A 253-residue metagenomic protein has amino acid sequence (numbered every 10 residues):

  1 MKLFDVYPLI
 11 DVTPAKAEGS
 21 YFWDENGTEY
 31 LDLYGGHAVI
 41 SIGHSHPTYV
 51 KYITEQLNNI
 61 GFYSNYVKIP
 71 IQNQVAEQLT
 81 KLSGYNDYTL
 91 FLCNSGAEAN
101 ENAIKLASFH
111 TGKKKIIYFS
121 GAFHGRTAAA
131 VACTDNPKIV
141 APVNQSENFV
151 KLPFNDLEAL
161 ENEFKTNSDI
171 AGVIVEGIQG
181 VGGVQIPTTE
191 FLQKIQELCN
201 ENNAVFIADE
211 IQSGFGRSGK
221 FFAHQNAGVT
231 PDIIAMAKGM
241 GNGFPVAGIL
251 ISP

Functional and structural regions predicted by a protein language model:
M1-E18, Q78: Active-site-adjacent loop/helix segments that line or gate small-molecule/cofactor pockets in enzymes
V12-D32: Active-site and channel-lining beta-strand-loop segments that bind or position nucleotide-derived/phosphorylated
G27, I53, L79, A103 (+6 more regions): Buried hydrophobic positions in well-ordered alpha/beta secondary-structure cores of metabolic enzymes
E29-K113: Glycine-rich loop-to-alpha-helix module at the N-terminal edge of alpha/beta enzyme cores
E77-A171: PLP-dependent aspartate aminotransferase-fold enzymes
A128, K220, G228-P253: Active-site PLP attachment segment
N167-V184: Short acidic, glycine-rich surface-loop motifs adjacent to enzyme active sites
Q185-G219: Catalytic PLP-binding core of fold-type I/II PLP enzymes
